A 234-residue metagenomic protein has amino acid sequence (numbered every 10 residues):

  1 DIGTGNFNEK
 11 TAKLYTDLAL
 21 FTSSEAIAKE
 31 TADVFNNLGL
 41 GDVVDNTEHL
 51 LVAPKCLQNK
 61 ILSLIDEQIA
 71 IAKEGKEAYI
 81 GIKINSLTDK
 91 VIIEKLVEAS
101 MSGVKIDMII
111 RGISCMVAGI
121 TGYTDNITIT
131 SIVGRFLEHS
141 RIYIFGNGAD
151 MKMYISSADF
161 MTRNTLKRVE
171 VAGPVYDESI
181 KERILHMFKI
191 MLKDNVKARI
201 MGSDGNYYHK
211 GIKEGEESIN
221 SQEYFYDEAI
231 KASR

Functional and structural regions predicted by a protein language model:
D1-L14, S23-A28, G41-D45, P54-R234: PLD/PLD-like phosphodiesterase catalytic module centered on the HKD motif
A19-L38, H49: Metal-dependent catalytic core segments for phosphate chemistry
